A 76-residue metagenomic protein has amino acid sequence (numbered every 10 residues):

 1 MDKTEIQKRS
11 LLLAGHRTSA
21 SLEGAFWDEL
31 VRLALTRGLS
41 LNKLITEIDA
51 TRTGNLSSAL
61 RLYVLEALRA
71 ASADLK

Functional and structural regions predicted by a protein language model:
M1-R9: A detector for short, charged/polar N-terminal pre-domain segments
E5, R17, R69: Solvent-exposed, flexible loop/coil residues
K8, L12-V64: Amphipathic, hydrophobic secondary-structure cores in small proteins
L65-K76: Short, solvent-exposed charged binding patches
